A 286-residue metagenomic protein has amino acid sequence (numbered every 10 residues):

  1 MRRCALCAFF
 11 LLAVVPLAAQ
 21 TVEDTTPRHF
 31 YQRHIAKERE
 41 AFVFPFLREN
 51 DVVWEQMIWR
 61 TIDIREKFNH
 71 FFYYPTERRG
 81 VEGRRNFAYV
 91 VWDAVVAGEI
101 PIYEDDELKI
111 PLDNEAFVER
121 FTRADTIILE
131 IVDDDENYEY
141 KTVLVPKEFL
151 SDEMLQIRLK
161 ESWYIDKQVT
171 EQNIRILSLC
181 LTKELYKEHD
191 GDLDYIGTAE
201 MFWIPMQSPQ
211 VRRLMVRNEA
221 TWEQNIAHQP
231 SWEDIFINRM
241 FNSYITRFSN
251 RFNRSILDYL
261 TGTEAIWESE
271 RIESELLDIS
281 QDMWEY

Functional and structural regions predicted by a protein language model:
M1-T26: Bacterial Sec-dependent N-terminal signal peptides
R2-R3, E148-F149, D166-N173, D192-Y195: A general structural signal for short secondary-structure junctions and capping/turn motifs
C4-C7, C180, A265: Generic recognition of cysteine residues
Q20-I165, Y186, M206-Y286: A domain-level signal for the mature, folded cores of soluble proteins
D152-M154, I174-I176, A199-M201: Extracytoplasmic
E171, I176-L193: Extended serine/threonine-enriched, polar tracts that run as long, contiguous segments within proteins
D190-P209: Short linear, low-complexity motifs centered on an aromatic residue
